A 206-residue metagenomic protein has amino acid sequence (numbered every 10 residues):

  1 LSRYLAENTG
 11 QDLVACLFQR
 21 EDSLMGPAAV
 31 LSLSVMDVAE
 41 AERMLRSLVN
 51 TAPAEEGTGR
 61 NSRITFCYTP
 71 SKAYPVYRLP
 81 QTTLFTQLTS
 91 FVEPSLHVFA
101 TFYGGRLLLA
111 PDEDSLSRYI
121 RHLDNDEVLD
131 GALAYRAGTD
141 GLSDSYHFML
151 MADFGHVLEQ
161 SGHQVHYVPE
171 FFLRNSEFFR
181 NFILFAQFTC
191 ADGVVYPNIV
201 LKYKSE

Functional and structural regions predicted by a protein language model:
L1-E206: Signature of soluble extracytoplasmic/periplasmic domains of secreted precursors and cell-surface proteins
